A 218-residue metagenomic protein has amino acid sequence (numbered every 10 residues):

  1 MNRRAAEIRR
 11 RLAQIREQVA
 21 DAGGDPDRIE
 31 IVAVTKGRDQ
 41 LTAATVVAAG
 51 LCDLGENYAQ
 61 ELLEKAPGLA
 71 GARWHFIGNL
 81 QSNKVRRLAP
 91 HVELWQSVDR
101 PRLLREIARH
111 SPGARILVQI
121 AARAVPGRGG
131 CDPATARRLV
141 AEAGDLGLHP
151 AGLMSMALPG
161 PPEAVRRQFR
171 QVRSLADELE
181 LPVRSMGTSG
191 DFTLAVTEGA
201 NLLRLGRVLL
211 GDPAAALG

Functional and structural regions predicted by a protein language model:
M1-V183, T188-G190, V196-E198, L210: Conserved alpha/beta-domain cores
A200-G218: Gly/Pro- and small hydrophobic-enriched strand-loop and loop-to-helix capping segments that sit at the rims
